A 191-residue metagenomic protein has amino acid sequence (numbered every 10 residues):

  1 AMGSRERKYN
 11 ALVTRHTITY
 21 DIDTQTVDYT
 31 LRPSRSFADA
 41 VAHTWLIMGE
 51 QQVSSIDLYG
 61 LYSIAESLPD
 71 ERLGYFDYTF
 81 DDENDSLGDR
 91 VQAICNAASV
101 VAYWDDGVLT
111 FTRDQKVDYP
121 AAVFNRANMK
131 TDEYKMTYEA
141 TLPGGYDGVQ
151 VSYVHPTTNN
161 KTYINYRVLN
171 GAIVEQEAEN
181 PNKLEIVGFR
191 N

Functional and structural regions predicted by a protein language model:
A1-D28: Signature of Asx- and small-polar-rich beta-strand/turn repeats characteristic of beta-solenoid architectures
T19-N191: C-terminal extracytoplasmic interaction modules
